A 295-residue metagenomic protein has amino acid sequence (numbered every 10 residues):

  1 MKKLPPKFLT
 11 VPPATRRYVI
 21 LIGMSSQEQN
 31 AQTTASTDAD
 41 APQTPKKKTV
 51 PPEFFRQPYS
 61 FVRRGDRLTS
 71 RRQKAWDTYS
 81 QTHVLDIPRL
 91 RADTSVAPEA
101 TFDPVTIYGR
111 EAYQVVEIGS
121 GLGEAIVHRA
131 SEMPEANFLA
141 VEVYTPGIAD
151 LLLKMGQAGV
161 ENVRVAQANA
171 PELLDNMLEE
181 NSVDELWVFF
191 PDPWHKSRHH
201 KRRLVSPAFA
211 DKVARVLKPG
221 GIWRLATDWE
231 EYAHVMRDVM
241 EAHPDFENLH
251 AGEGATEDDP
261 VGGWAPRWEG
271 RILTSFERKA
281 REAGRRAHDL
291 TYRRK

Functional and structural regions predicted by a protein language model:
S25-V116, E124-S131: S-adenosyl-L-methionine
I118, V141: Conserved beta-strand/loop positions that form the S-adenosyl-L-methionine
G121: Conserved glycine-rich SAM-binding loop
Y144: Conserved SAM/SAH-binding beta-strand->alpha-helix loop
L152-N181: S-adenosyl-L-methionine
V205-P219: A short glycine-rich, Lys/Arg-flanked "PGG" loop and its adjoining helix->strand segment in the class I
P219-T227: Conserved beta-strand signature within the Rossmann-like core of class I S-adenosyl-L-methionine
M236-D238, A242-K295: Class I S-adenosyl-L-methionine
